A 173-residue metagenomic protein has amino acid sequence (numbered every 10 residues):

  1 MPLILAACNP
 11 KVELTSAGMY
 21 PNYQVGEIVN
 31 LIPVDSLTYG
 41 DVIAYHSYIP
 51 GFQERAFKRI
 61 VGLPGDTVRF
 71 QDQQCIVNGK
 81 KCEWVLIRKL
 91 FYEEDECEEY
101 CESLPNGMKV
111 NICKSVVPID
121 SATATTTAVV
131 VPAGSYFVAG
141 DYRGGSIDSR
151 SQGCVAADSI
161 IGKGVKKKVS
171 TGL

Functional and structural regions predicted by a protein language model:
M1-L3: Sec-dependent signal peptide recognition, specifically the positively charged N-region followed immediately by
L5-A7: C-terminal motif of bacterial Sec signal peptides marking the signal peptidase cleavage site
N9-V12: Bacterial lipoprotein signal-peptidase II cleavage site
Y20-L173: Soluble "head" domains of membrane/secretory-pathway proteins
